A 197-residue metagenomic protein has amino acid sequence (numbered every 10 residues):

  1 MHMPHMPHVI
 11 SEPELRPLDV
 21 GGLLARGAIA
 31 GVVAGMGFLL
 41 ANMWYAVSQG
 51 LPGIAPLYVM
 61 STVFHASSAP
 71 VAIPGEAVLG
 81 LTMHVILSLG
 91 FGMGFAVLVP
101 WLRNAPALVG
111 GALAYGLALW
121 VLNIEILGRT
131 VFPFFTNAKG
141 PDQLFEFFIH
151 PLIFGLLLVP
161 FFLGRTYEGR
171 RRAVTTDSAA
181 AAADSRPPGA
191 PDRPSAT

Functional and structural regions predicted by a protein language model:
L18-G50: N-terminal signal-anchor transmembrane alpha helix
A25, V99-L122: Internal alpha-helical transmembrane segments of multi-pass membrane proteins
G35-L39, G116-I126: Aromatic-anchored segments of alpha-helical transmembrane domains
S48-Q49, E125-F148: Interfacial helix-loop-helix junctions of multi-pass membrane proteins
Q49-I73: Membrane-interface interhelical connector segments
L79-A96: Hydrophobic alpha-helical transmembrane segments
M93, H150-G164: Hydrophobic cores of alpha-helical transmembrane segments in multi-pass inner/ER membrane proteins, independent
R170-T197: Short, highly charged, low-complexity non-transmembrane loops/tails of multi-pass membrane proteins
